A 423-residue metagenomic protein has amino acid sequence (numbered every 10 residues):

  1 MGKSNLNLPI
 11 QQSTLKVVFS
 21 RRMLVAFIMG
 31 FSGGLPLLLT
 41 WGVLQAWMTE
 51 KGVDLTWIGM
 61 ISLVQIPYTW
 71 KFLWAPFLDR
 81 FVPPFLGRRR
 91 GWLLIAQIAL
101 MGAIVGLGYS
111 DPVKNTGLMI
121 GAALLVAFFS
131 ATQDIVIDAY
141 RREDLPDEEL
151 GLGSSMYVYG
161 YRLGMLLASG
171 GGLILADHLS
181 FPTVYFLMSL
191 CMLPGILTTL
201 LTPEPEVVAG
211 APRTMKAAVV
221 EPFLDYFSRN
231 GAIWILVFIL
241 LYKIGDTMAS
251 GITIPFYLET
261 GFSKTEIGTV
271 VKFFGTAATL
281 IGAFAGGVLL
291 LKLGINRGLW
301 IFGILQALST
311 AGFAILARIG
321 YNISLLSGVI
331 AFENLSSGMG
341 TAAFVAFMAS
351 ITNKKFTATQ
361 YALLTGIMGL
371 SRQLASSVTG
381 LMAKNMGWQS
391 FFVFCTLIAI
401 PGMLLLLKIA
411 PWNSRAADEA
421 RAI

Functional and structural regions predicted by a protein language model:
K3-F19, E204-I235: Juxtamembrane intracellular "pre-TM" segments in multi-pass secondary transporters
L8-Y68, I233-F238, Y242-F256, T260 (+1 more regions): Helix-loop boundary and gating motifs at the non-cytosolic
Y68-K71, G151-G170, A176, T365-S376: Glycine-rich segments within core transmembrane alpha-helices of 12-TM secondary carriers
W70-G87, I281-G298, A383-K384: Helix-to-loop junctions at the C-terminal end of transmembrane segments in multipass secondary transporters
L93-V113, I304-Y321: C-terminal ends and interior cores of transmembrane alpha-helices in multi-pass membrane transporters/permeases
I95-M101, T183-L200, S390-K408: Symmetry-related core transmembrane helices of the 12-TM Major Facilitator Superfamily/SLC fold
R297-F344: C-terminal transmembrane helical hairpin of 12-TM major facilitator-type secondary transporters
K355-K384: A late C-terminal transmembrane helix in Major Facilitator Superfamily
